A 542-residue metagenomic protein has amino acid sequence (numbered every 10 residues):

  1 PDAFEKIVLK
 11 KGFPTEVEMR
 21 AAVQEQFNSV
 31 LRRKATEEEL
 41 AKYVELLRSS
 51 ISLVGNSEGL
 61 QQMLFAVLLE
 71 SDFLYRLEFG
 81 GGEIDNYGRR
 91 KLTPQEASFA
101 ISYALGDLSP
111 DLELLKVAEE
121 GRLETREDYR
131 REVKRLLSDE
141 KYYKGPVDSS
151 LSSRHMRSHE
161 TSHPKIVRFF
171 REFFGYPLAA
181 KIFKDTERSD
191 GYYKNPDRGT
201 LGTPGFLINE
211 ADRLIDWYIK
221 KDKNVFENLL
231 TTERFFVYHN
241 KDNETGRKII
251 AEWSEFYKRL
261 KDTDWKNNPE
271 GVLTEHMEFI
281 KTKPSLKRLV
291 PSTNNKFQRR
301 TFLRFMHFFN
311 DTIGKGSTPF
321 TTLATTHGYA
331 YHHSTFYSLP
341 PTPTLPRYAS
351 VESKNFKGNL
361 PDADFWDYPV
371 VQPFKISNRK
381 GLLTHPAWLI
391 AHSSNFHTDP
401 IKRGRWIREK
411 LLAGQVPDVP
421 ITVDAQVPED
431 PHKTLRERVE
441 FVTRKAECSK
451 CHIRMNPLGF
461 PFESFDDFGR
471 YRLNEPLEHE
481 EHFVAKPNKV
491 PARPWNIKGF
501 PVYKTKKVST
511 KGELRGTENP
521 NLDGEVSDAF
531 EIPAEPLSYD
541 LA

Functional and structural regions predicted by a protein language model:
P1-A542: Active-site substrate-binding loop specific to GH73 endo-beta-N-acetylglucosaminidase modules in bacterial autolysins
